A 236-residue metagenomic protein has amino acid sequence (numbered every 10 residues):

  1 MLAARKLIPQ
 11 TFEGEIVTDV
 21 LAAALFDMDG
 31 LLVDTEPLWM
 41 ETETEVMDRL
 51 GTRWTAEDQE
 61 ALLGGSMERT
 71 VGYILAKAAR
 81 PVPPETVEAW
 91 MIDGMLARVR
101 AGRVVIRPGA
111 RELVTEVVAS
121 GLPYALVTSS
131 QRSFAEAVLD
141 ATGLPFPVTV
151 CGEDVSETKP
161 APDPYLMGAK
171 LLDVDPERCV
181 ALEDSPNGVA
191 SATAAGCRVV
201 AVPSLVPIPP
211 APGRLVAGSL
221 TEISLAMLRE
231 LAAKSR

Functional and structural regions predicted by a protein language model:
M1-A22, T115-V118, Q131-R236: Asp-based, Mg2+/Mn2+-dependent phosphohydrolase catalytic module
F12-E60: Active-site neighborhood of HAD-like aspartate-dependent phosphohydrolases
L32, I106, Y124, E157 (+1 more regions): Conserved SAM-binding loop
M40, T44, M67-G72, I92 (+2 more regions): An amphipathic alpha-helix signature
E45-R49, E112-L122: A short, Lys/Arg-enriched amphipathic alpha-helix followed by its capping loop at the start of a domain
V46-M47, S66-P81, V138, A169: Helix-loop "lid/cap" segments that line or gate small-molecule binding pockets
R53, I74-E112, S120: Metal-dependent phosphoesterase signature
L62-S66, T86, W90-M91, V105-G109 (+3 more regions): Short beta->alpha linker loops
